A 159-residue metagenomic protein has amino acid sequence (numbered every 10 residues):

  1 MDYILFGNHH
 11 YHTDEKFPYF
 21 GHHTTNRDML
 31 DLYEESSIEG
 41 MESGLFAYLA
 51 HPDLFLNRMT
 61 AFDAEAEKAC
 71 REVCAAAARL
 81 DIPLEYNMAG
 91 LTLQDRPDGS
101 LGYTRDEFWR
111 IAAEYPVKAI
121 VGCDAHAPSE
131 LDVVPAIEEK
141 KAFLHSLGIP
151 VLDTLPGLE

Functional and structural regions predicted by a protein language model:
M1-L80: Extended substrate/RNA-proximal surfaces in nucleic-acid metabolism proteins
A64-E159: Charged catalytic cores and adjacent phosphate/nucleic-acid-binding surfaces used for phosphate/nucleic-acid chemistry
